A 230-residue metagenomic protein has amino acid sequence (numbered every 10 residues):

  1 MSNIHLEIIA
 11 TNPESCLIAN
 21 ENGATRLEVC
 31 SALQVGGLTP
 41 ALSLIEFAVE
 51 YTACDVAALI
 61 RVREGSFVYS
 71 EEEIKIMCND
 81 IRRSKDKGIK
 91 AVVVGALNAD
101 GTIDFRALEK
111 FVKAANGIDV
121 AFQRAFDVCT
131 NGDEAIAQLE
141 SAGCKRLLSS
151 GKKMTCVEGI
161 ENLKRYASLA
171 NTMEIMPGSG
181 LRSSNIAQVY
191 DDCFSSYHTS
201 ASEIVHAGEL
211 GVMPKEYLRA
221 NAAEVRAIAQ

Functional and structural regions predicted by a protein language model:
S2-T25, A32-T39: N-terminal pre-domain/capping segments
I4-A10, L27-V29, A48, V56-I60 (+5 more regions): Hydrophobic faces of well-ordered beta-strands that scaffold small-molecule active sites in alpha/beta enzyme cores
E14, L33-T52, E71-K75, A96-N116 (+4 more regions): Active-site-adjacent beta->alpha loops and helix N-cap segments on the catalytic face of soluble alpha/beta enzymes
E14-I18, N22, V68-I81, D127-A142 (+2 more regions): Catalytic cores of alpha/beta
A24, A53, G88-I89, G117 (+2 more regions): A structural motif
E46-R83: Structural motif corresponding to the early beta-alpha repeats
E64, G88, A170-Q230: C-terminal alpha-helical cap/extension of soluble enzyme domains
I76-A96: Ordered, amphipathic secondary-structure segments that act as subunit-interaction surfaces in large macromolecular
